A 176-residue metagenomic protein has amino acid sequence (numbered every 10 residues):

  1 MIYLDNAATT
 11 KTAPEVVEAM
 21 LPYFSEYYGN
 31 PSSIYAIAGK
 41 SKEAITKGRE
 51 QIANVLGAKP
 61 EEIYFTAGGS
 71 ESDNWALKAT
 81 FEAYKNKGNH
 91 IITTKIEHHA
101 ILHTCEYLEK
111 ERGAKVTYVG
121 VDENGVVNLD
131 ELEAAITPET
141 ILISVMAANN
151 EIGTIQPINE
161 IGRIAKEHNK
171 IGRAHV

Functional and structural regions predicted by a protein language model:
M1-R173: Pyridoxal 5′-phosphate
